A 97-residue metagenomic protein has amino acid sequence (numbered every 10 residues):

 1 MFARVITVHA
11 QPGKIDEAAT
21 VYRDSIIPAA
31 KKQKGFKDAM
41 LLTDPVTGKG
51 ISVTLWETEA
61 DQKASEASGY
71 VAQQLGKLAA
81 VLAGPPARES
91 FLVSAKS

Functional and structural regions predicted by a protein language model:
F2, T7-Q11, K37-T47, Q74-S97: Glycine-rich beta-strand-turn "strand-cap" elements at beta-sheet edges
H9-A19: Short, surface-exposed ligand-recognition loops at beta-strand->loop->(often short) alpha-helix junctions that present
P12, T47-G48, T58-Q62: Short, charged/polar surface micro-motifs in flexible loops or helix N-caps
K14-D16, I26-A29, L41-L42: Intrinsically disordered, low-complexity segments enriched in polar/charged residues with Gly/Pro, especially when
I15-E17, D61-K63, S97: Intrinsically disordered, low-complexity acidic/polar segments
D24-K37, L55-E89: An amphipathic, aromatic/His-enriched active-site/gating alpha helix that lines ligand/cofactor pockets
